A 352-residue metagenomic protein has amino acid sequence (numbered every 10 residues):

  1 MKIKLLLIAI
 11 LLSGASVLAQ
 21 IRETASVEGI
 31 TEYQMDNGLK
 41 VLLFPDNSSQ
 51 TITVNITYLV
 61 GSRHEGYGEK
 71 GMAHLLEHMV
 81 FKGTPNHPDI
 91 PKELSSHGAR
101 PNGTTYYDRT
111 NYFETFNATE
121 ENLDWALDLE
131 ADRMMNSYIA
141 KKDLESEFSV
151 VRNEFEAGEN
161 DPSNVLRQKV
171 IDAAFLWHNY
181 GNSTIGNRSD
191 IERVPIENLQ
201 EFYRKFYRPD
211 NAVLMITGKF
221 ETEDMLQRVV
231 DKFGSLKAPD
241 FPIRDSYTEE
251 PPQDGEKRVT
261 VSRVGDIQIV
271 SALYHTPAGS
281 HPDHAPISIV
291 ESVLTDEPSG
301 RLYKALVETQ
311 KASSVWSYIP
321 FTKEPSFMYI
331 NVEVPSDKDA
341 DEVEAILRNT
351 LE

Functional and structural regions predicted by a protein language model:
K4-G14: Sec-dependent N-terminal signal peptides
A15-A19: Sec/Tat signal peptide C-region and signal peptidase I cleavage site
Q20-T31, A173-A212, R244-E249, A278 (+3 more regions): Histidine-acidic residue clusters that define the catalytic metal-binding segment of zinc metallopeptidase domains
E23-T57: Mature N-terminal segment immediately following signal peptide/propeptide cleavage in secreted/periplasmic
F44, S49-E65, G71-A73, D89-D132 (+4 more regions): M16 family metallopeptidases and their MPP-like homologs
K70-T84: Active-site SXXK
K92-S95, Y138-E156, E221, D240-G255 (+4 more regions): Acidic/histidine-enriched alpha-helical segments
L176, Y180, T184, V213-A278: An aromatic/glycine/proline-enriched structural segment found at the starts of mature extracellular/organellar domains
